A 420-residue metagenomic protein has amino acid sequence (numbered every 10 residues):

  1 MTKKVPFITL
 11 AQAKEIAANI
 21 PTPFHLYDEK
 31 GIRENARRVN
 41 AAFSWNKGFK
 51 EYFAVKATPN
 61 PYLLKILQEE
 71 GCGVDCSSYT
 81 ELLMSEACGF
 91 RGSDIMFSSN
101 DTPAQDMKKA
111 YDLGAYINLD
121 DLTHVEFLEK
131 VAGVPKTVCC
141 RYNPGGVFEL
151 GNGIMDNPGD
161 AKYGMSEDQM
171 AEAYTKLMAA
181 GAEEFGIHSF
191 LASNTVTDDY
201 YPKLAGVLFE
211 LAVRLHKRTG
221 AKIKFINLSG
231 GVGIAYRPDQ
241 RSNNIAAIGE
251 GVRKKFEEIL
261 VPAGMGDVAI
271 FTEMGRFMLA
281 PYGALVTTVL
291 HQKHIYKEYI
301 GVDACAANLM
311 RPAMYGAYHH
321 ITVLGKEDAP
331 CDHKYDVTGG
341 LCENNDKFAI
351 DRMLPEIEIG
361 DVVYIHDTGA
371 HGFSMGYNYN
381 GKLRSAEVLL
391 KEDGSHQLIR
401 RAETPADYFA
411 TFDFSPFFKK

Functional and structural regions predicted by a protein language model:
M1-I117, L122-K136, L177-A179, E183 (+3 more regions): A charged N-terminal "starter" segment
I32, K56, S78, A110 (+6 more regions): Conserved, mostly hydrophobic/aromatic
P59-Y62, P103, E126, V147-F148 (+6 more regions): Flexible loop/turn segments at secondary-structure boundaries
L64, E86-A87, M107-K109, L128-A132 (+6 more regions): Short acidic, glycine/serine/threonine-rich loops at helix termini
G73-D75, M96, N118, C139-R141 (+8 more regions): Structured core elements
G133-V147: Glycine-rich, aromatic-flanked loop segments that form ligand/cofactor-binding clefts across common enzyme folds
P144-L290: Active-site loop/helix belt of alpha/beta enzymes
L260, M265-K420: Charged (often Lys/Glu-rich) extended helix/loop segments that serve as interaction or gating elements
